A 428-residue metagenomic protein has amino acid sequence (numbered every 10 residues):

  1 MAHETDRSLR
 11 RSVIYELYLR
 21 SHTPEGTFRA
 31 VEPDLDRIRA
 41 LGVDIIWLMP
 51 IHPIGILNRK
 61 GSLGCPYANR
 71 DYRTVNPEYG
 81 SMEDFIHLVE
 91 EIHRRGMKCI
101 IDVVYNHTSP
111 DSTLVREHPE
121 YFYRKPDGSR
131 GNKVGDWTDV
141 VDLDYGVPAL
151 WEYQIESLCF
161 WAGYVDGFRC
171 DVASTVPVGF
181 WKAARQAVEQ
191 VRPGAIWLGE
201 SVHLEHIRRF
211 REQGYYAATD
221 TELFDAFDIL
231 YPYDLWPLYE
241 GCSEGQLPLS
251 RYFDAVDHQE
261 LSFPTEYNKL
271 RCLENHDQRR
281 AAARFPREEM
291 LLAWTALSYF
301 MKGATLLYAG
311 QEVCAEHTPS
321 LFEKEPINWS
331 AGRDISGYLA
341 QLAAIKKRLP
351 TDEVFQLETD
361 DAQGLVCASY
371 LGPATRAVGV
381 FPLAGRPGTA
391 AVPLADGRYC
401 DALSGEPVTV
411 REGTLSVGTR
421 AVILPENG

Functional and structural regions predicted by a protein language model:
A2-V13, L19-D44, P50-A162, A183-R192 (+1 more regions): Substrate-binding/active-site clefts of carbohydrate-active enzymes
S12-E16, I45, K98-I100, G167-R169 (+3 more regions): Structural preference for beta-strand elements that scaffold enzyme active sites
L17, I38, L48, Y72 (+11 more regions): Conserved, mostly hydrophobic/aromatic
W47-K60, D102-D111, D171-P177, E200-L204 (+2 more regions): Short, solvent-exposed turn/loop segments enriched in Gly/Ser/Thr/Pro and often Arg
D171-P264, K269, L297, E316-P350 (+3 more regions): Active-site-proximal helices and loops of the catalytic beta/alpha 8
Y267-R333: Aromatic/acidic polysaccharide-binding cleft in carbohydrate-active enzymes
T359-P393: Carbohydrate-binding surface patches
V410-G428: C-terminal beta-strand-rich structural cap/linker in extracellular carbohydrate-active enzymes
